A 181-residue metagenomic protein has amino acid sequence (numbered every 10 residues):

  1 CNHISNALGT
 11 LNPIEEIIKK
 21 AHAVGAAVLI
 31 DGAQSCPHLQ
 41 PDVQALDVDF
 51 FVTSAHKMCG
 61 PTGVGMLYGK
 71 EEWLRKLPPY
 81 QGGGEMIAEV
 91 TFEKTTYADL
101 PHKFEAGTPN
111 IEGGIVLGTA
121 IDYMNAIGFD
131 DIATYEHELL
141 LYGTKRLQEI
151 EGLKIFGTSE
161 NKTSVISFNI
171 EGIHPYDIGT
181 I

Functional and structural regions predicted by a protein language model:
C1-I181: Pyridoxal 5′-phosphate
